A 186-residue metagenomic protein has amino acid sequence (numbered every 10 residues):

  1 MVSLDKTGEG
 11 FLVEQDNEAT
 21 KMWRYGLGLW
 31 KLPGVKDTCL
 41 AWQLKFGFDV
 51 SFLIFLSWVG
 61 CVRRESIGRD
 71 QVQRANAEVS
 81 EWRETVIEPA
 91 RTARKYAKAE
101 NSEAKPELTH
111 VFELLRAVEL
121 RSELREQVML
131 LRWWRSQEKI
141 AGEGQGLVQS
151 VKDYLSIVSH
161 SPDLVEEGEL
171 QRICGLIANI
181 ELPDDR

Functional and structural regions predicted by a protein language model:
V2-L12, R69-W134: Aromatic-anchored, charged helix-turn/loop surface patch used as a conserved interaction hotspot
V2-L4, G8, G26, P33 (+1 more regions): Acidic, glycine/proline-rich low-complexity segments that act as flexible tails and inter-domain linkers
F11-R24, Q171, A178: Short terminal or interdomain "cap/linker" segment that borders an active site or interface and mediates
T20-M22, F46, S159, C174: Charged, terminal alpha-helix-loop-beta segments that serve as non-catalytic nucleic-acid engagement and/or assembly
M22-L44, H110: Short amphipathic alpha-helical segments and their helix-coil junctions
W30, V50, R125: Conserved active-site and cofactor/substrate-binding residues in soluble primary-metabolism enzymes
V35-S80: N-terminal interaction modules that seed assembly of large macromolecular complexes
A97-I177: A charged, amphipathic interaction segment
